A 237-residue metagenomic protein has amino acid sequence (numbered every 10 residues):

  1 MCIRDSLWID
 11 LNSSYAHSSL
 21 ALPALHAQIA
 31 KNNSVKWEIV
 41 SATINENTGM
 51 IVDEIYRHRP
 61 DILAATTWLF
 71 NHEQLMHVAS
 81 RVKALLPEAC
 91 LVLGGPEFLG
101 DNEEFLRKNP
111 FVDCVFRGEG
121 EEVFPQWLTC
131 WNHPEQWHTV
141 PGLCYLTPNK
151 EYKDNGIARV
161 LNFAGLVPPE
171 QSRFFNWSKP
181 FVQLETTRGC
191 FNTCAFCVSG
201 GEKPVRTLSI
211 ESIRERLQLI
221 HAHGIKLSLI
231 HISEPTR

Functional and structural regions predicted by a protein language model:
R4, V140, Y145-Q183: N-terminal [4Fe-4S]-dependent radical SAM core
R4-S14: Nucleotide-activated donor-dependent transferases that construct or modify glycoconjugates
W8-D10, I39-S41, A64-L69, V92-G94 (+3 more regions): Short beta-strand segments
N12-L20, T67-H72: A short, glycine/small-residue-rich beta-strand->loop->alpha-helix junction that serves as a flexible
S18-S41, S178-V182, F191, A195-V198: Mobile, glycine- and charge-enriched loop segments and immediately flanking short secondary-structure elements within
H26, M76-A79, V182, L217: Generic structural signal for well-ordered alpha-helices, preferentially at hydrophobic/aromatic core positions
Q28, E38-I157: Glycine-rich beta-alpha loop elements in corrinoid/cobalamin-binding modules across cobalamin-dependent enzymes
A164-R237: Radical SAM [4Fe-4S] cluster-binding motif and immediate context
